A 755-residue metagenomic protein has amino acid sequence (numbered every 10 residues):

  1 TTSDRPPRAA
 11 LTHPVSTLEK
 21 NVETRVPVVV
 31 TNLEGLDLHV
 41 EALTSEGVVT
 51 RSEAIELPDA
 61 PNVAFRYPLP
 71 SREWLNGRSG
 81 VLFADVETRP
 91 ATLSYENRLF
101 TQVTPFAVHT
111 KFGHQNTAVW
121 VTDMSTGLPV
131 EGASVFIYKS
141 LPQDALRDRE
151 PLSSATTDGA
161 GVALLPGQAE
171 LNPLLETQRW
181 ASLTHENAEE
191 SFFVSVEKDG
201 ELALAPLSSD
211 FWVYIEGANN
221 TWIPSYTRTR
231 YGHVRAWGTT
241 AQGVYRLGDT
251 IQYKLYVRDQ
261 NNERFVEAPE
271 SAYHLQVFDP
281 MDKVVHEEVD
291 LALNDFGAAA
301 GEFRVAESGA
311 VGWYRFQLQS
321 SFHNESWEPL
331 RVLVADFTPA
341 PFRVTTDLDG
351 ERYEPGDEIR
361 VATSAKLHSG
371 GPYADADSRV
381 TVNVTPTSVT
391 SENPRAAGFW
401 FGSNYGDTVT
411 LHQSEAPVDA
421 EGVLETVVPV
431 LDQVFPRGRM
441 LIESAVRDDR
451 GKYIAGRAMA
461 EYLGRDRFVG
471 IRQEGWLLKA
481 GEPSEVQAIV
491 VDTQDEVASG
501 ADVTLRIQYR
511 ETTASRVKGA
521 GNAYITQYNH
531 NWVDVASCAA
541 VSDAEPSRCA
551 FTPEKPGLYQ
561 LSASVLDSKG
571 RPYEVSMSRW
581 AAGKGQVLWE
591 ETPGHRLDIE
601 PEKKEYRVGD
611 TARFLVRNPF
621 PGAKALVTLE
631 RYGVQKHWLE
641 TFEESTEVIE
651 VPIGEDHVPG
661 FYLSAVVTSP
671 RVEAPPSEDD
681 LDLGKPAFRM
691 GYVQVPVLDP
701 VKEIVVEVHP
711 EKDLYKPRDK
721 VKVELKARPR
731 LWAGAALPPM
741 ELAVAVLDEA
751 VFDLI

Functional and structural regions predicted by a protein language model:
T1-I755: N-terminal, cleavable Sec-dependent signal peptides of secreted/periplasmic/extracellular proteins
